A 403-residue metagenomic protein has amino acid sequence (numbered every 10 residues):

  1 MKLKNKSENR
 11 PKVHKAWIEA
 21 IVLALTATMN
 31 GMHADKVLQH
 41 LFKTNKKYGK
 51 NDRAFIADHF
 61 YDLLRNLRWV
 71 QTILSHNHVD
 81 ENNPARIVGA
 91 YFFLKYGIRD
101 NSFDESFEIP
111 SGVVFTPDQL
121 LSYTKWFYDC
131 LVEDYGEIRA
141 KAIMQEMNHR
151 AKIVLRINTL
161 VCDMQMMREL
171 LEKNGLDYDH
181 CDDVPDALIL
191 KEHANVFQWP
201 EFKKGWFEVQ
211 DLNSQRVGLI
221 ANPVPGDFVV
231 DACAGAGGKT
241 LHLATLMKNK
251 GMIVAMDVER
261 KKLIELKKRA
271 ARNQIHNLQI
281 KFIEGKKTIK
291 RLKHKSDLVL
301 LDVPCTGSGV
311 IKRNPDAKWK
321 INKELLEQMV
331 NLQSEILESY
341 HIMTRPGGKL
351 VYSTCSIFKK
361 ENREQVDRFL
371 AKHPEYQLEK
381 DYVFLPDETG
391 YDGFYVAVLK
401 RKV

Functional and structural regions predicted by a protein language model:
M1-V403: S-adenosylmethionine
